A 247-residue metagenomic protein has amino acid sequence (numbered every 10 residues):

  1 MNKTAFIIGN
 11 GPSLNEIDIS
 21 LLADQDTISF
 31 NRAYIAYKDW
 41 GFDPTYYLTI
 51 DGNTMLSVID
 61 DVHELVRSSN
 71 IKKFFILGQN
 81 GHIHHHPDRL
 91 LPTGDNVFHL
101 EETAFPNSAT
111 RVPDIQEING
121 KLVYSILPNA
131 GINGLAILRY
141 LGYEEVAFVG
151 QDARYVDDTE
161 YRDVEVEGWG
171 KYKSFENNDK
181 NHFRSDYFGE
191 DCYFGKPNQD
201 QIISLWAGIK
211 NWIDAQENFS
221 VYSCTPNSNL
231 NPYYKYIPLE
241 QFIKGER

Functional and structural regions predicted by a protein language model:
M1-R247: Metal-ion/cofactor- or nucleotide/acyl-coenzyme-handling active-site neighborhoods
